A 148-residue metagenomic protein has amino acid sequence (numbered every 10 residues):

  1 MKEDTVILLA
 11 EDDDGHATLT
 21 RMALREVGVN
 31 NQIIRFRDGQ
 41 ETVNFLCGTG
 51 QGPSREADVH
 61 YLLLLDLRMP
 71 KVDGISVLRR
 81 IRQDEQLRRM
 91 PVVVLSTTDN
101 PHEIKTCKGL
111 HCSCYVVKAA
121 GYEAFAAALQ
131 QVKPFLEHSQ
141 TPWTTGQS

Functional and structural regions predicted by a protein language model:
T5-G15, T20-R25, L63: Conserved acidic segment of CheY-like receiver
R21, R35-L62: Acidic, metal-coordinating helix/loop segments flanking the phosphotransfer/catalytic sites of two-component signaling
E41, A120-Q131, S139-Q147: C-terminal output helix
L67-M69: Receiver (REC) domain active-site loop signature in two-component systems and cognate sites in sensor histidine kinases
K71-V72, I81: Hydrophobic residue at a beta-alpha junction that N-caps the helix immediately following a catalytic beta-strand/loop
S113: Short, glycine/charged-rich "phosphate-handling" switch motifs in NTP-dependent and phosphotransfer domains
